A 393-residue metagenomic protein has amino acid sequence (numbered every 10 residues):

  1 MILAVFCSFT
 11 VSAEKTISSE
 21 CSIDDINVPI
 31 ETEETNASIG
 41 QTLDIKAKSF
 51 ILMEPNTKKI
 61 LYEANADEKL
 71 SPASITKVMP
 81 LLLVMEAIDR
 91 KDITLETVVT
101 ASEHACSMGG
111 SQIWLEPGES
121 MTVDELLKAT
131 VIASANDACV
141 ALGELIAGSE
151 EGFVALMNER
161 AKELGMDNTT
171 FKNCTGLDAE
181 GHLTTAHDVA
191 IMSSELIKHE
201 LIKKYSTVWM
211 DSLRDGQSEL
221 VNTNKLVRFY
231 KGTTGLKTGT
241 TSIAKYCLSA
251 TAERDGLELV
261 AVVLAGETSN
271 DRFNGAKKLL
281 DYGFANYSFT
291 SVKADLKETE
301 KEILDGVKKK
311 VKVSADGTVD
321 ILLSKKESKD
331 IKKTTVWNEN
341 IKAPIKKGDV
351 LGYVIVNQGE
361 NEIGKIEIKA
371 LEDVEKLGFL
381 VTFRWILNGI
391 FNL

Functional and structural regions predicted by a protein language model:
M1-A13: Sec-dependent N-terminal signal peptides of Gram-positive bacterial secreted proteins and lipoproteins
C7, N36-S38, C247: A generic local structural motif
V11-V28, V313-K329: Short, compositionally biased leader-like segments
A13-H187, I191-E200: Active-site-adjacent loops and short helices of periplasmic peptidoglycan-processing enzymes
M166-T170, D178-L393: Domain-terminus/edge residues, biased toward the C-terminal soluble/receptor-binding domains of extracytoplasmic
